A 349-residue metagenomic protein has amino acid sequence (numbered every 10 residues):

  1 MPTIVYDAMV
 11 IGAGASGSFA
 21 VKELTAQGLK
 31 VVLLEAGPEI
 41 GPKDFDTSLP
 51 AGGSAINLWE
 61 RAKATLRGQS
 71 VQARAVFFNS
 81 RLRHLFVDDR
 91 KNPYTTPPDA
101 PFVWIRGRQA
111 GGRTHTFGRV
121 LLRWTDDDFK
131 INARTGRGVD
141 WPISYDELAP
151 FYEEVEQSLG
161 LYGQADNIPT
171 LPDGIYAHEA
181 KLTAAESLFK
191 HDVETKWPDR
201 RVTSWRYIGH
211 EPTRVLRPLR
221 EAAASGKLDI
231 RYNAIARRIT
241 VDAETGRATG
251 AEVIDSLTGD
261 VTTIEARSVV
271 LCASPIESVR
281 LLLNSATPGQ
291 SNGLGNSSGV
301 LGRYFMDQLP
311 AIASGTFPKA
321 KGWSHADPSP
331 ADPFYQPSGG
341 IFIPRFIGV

Functional and structural regions predicted by a protein language model:
M1-V5: A short, basic/flexible loop-to-alpha-helix module at the beginning of a structural domain
A8-L33: N-terminal Rossmann-like FAD-binding beta1-loop-alpha1 element of flavoenzymes
A8-M9, K30-V32, G107, T114 (+8 more regions): Beta-sheet entry/capping signal
G14-F19, E39, K43-D46, Q109 (+2 more regions): Gly/Ser/Thr-rich beta-alpha loop segments that engage phosphate groups in nucleotides
S18-K22, L216, V279, L283: Short, hydrophobic alpha-helix immediately C-terminal to the catalytic nucleophile
A26, K30, E35-I56, I239-D242 (+1 more regions): Glycine-rich loop(s) and the adjacent beta-strand/alpha-helix scaffold that form part
N57-D88, P93-V103, R108-Q109, R113-R123 (+3 more regions): Conserved redox-cofactor binding core of oxidoreductases
L85-R106, A110, W141-P142, S298-V349: FAD cofactor-binding and catalytic pocket of flavoenzymes
